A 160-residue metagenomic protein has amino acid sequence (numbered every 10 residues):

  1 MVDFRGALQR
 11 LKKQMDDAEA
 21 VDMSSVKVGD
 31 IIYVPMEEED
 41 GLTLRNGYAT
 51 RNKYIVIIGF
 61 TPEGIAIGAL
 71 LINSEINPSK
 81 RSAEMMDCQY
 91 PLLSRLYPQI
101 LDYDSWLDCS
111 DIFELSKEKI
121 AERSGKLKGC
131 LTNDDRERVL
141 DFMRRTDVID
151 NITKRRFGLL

Functional and structural regions predicted by a protein language model:
M1-R5, Q89-L160: C-terminal terminal-subdomain/extension
V2-V26: Mixed-charge, Lys/Arg-rich low-complexity intrinsically disordered regions
K12-M15, N46-Y48, Q99: Short, solvent-exposed secondary-structure boundary motifs
L42-R95: Compact nucleic-acid interaction/catalytic patches
